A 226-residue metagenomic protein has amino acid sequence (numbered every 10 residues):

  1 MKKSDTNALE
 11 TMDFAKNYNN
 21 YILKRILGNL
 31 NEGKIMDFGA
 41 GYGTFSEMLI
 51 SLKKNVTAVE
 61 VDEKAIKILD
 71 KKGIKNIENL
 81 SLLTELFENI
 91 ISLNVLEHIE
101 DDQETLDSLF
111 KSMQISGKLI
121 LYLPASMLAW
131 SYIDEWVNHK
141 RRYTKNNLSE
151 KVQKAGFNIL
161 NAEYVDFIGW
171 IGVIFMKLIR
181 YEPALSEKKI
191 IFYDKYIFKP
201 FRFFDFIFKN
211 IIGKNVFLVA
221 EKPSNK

Functional and structural regions predicted by a protein language model:
M1-L93, E104-L106, I207, I211-V216 (+1 more regions): Conserved N-terminal segment of class I S-adenosyl-L-methionine
K2, D166-K226: A C-terminal cap/extension of S-adenosyl-L-methionine-dependent methyltransferases that defines the acceptor-substrate
A65, M127-A129, I168: Feature marks short, surface-exposed loop/turn motifs that line or immediately flank catalytic pockets and channel
L93-L96, Y122: Residues lining the SAM
Q103-K118: A short glycine-rich, Lys/Arg-flanked "PGG" loop and its adjoining helix->strand segment in the class I
L119-R141, N147-K151: Short, glycine-/aromatic-enriched active-site segment of Class I SAM-dependent methyltransferases
F157-F167: Conserved S-adenosyl-L-methionine
